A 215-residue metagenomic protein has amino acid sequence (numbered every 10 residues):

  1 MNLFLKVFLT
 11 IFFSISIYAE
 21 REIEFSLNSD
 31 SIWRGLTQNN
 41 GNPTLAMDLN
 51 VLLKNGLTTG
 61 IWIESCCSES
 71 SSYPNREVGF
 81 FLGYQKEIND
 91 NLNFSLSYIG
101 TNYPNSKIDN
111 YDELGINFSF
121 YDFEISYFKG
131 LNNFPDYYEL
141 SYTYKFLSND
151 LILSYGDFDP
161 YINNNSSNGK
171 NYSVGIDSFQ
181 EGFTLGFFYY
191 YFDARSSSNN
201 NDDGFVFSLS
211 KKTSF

Functional and structural regions predicted by a protein language model:
A19-C67: Short glycine/proline- and aromatic-enriched beta-strand/turn motifs that initiate or cap beta-hairpins
R21-I23, N55-I61, D90-L96, Y121-S126 (+3 more regions): Repeated loop/turn-to-beta-strand initiation elements of outer-membrane beta-barrel proteins
F25-L27, M47-L53, I61, F80-Y84 (+5 more regions): Residues on the lipid-exposed face of transmembrane beta-strands in outer-membrane beta-barrel proteins
S26-I32, W62-C66, Q85, S97-Y103 (+5 more regions): Outer-membrane beta-barrel pore domains and translocons
G41-L45, P74-V78, I108-L114, S119-Y121 (+3 more regions): Residues that define the transmembrane beta-barrel architecture of outer-membrane proteins
K54-N89, F94-I108: Surface-exposed loop and membrane-interface regions of Gram-negative outer-membrane beta-barrel proteins
D109-Y161: Detector for outer-membrane/organellar transmembrane beta-barrel domains, recognizing the amphipathic beta-strand
V174, S178-F183, Y189-Y191, N200-F215: Outer-membrane beta-barrel "beta-signal"
